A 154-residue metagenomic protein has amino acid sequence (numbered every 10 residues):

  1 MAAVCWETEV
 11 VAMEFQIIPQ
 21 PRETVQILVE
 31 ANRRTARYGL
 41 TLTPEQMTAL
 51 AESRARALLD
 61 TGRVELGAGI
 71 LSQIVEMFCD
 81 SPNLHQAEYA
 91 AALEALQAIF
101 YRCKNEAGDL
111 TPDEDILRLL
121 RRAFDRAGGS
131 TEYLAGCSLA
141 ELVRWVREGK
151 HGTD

Functional and structural regions predicted by a protein language model:
M1, E7-F15, R22-Q26, G67 (+3 more regions): Low-complexity, intrinsically disordered short peptide segments enriched in small/polar/basic residues
M1-A2, V11, L50, A91 (+1 more regions): Residue-level detector of intrinsically disordered, flexible termini and proteolytic processing junctions
M1-Q16, I74, C79-D80, L84 (+1 more regions): Short intrinsically disordered terminal tails
C5-R56, D60: Short terminal alpha-helical segments
I27-T35, Q73, M77, A95 (+1 more regions): A general alpha-helix detector
A36-E45, D60-E65, P82-A87, K104-T111 (+1 more regions): Charged, low-complexity interaction regions
R56-L93, A135-L139: Short, charged early-sequence alpha-helical segments and their helix-coil boundaries
A91-D154: Amphipathic alpha-helical binding modules
